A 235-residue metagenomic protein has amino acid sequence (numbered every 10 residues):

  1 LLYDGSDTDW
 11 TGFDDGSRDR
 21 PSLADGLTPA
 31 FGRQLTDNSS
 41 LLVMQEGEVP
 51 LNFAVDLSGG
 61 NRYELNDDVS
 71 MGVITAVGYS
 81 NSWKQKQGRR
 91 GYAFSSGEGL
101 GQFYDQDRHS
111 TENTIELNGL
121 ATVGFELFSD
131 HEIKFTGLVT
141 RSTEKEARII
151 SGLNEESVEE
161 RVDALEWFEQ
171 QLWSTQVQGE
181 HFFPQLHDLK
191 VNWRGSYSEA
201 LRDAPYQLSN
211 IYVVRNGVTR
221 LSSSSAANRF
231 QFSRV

Functional and structural regions predicted by a protein language model:
L1-E48, V218-F232: Flexible glycine-rich, low-complexity coil/linker segments exposed to the extracellular/periplasmic environment
L1-P21, G78-R90, S142-K145, A200-Y212: Short, solvent-exposed beta-strand-terminating loops
Y3, W10-F13, F31, F53 (+9 more regions): Phenylalanine-focused residue identity feature
G5, G12-D15, N61, L65 (+8 more regions): Intrinsically disordered, low-complexity regions enriched in small/polar residues
P21, P29-R148, Q170-T175: Transmembrane beta-barrel wall of Gram-negative outer-membrane proteins
T140-V235: Replace "related TpsB outer-membrane translocases also match" with "some related outer-membrane beta-barrels such as
